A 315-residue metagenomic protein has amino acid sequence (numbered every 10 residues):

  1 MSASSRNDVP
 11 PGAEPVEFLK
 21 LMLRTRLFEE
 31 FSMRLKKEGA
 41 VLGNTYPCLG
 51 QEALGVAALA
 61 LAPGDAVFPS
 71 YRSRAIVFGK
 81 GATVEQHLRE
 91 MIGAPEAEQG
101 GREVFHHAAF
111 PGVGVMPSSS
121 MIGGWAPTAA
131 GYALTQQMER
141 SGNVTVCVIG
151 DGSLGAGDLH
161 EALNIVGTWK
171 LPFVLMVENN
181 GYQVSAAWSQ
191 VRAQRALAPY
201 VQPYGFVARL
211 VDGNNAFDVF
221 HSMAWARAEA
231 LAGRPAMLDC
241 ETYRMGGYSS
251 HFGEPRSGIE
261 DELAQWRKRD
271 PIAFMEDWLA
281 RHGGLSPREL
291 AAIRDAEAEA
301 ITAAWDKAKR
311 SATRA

Functional and structural regions predicted by a protein language model:
M1-V16: Charged, compositionally biased N-terminal leader segments and the immediate start of the first structured element
G12-V16, T25-E29, Q51, G64 (+5 more regions): Alpha-helix initiation and N-capping motif
K20-K36: N-terminal glycine-rich anion-binding loops that anchor highly charged ligand groups
E30-R34, A40-W169, A187-A193, A198-G205: Cofactor-binding active-site loop characterized by glycine-rich and histidine/acidic residues
V115-T313: Glycine-rich ThDP/TPP pyrophosphate-binding loop and its adjacent helix/strand module within ThDP-dependent enzymes
